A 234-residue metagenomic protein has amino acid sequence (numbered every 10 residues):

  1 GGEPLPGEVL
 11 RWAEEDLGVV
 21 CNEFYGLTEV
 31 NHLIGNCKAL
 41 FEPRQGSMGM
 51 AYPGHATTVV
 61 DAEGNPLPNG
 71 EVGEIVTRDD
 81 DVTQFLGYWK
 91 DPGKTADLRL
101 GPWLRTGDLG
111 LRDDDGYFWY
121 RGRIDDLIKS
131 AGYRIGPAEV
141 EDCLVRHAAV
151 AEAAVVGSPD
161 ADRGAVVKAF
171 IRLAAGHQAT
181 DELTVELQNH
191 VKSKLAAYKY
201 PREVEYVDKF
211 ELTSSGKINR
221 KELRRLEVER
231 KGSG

Functional and structural regions predicted by a protein language model:
G1-R44, A56, E63-P66: Gly/Ser/Thr-rich phosphate-binding loop
G2, G26, G49, D108 (+1 more regions): Active-site glycine-centered loops adjacent to acidic/histidine catalytic or metal-binding residues that shape
P4, N36, P43-K90, L98: Adenylate-forming AMP-binding core of the ANL superfamily, especially NRPS adenylation
G18, G54, A149-E152, A197 (+2 more regions): Glycine-centered tight turns that cap/initiate beta-strands
N22-E29, G49-A51, V156-P159, E205: Beta-strand->loop->alpha-helix junctions that form or flank phosphate-binding loops in nucleotide-handling enzymes
V76-D81, L86-G87, K94-D97, L109-K199 (+2 more regions): AMP-binding/adenylate-forming catalytic core of the ANL superfamily
R225-G234: Acidic/polar alpha-helix N-cap and adjacent early helical turns within long charge-rich amphipathic helices/linkers
